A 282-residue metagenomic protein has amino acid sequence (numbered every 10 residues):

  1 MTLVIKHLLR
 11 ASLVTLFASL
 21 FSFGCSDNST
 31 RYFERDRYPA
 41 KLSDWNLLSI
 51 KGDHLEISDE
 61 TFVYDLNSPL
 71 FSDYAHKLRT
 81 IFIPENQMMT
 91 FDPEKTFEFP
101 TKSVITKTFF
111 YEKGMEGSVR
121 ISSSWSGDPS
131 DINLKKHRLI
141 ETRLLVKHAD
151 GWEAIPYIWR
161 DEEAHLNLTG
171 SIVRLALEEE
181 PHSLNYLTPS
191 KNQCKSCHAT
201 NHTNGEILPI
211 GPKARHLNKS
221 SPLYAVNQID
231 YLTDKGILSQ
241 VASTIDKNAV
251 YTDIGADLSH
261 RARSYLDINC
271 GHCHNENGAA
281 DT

Functional and structural regions predicted by a protein language model:
T2-L13: Bacterial N-terminal signal peptides that target proteins for export
A11-S22: Bacterial N-terminal signal peptides
C25-F33, R120-T282: Sequence context surrounding c-type heme c attachment/ligation sites in exported
N28-P93, F99, T106-K113, G127 (+2 more regions): Conserved small-residue
V104-T108, S196-H198: Residues within well-ordered beta-strands of beta-sheet-rich folds
